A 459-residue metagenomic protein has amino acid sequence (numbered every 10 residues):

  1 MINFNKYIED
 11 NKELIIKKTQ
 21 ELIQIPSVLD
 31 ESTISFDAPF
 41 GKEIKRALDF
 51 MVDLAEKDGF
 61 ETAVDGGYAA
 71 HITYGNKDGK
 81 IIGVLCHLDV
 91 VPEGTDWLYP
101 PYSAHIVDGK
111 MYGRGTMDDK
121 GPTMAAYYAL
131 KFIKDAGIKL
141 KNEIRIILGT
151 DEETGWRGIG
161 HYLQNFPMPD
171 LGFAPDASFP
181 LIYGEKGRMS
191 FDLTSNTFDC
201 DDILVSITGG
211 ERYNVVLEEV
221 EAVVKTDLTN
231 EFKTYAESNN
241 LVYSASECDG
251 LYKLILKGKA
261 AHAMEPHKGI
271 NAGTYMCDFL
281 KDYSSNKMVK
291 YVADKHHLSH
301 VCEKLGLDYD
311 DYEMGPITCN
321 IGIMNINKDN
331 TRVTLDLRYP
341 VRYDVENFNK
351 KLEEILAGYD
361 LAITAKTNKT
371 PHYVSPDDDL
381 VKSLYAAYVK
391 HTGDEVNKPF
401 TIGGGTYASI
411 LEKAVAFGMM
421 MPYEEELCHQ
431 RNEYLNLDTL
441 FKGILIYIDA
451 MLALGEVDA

Functional and structural regions predicted by a protein language model:
I2-M111, I138-L140: Acidic/His- and Gly-rich active-site-bordering loop/insert found across diverse amide/peptide-bond hydrolases
Q20, V52, M124-K131, G160 (+5 more regions): Predominant activation on well-ordered alpha-helical scaffold segments within soluble catalytic domains
A63, A263-K328, R338-Y343, N347 (+1 more regions): An extended, acidic, His-containing surface patch that forms the Zn2+-binding/catalytic region of metallohydrolases
K80-L148, T154, F166, Q430-R431 (+1 more regions): Active-site metal-coordination/substrate-binding segment of hydrolases, especially metallo-dependent peptidases
L88-V90, I144-T154, P175-P180, E211 (+1 more regions): Acidic, glycine-rich active-site loops and adjacent beta-strand->loop/helix elements that engage anionic groups
D89, A236-S244, Y283-S284, E354-D360 (+1 more regions): A common structural junction motif
V91-V107, L193-D199, S246-G258, A386 (+1 more regions): Acidic-glycine-rich active-site phosphate/pyrophosphate-binding loop
E153, G160-H161, N165-R342: Midchain, well-structured core segments that form catalytic/ion-binding scaffolds
